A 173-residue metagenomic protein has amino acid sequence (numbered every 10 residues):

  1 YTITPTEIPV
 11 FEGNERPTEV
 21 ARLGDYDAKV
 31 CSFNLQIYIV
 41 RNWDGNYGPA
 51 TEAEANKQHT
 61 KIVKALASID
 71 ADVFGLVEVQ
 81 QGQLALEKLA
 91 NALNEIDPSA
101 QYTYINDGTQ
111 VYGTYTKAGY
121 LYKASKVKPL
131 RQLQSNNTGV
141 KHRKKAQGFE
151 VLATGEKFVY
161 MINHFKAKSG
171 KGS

Functional and structural regions predicted by a protein language model:
T2-S173: Divalent cation-coordinating acidic motifs and surrounding scaffolds that mediate Ca2+/Mg2+/Mn2+/Zn2+-dependent binding
